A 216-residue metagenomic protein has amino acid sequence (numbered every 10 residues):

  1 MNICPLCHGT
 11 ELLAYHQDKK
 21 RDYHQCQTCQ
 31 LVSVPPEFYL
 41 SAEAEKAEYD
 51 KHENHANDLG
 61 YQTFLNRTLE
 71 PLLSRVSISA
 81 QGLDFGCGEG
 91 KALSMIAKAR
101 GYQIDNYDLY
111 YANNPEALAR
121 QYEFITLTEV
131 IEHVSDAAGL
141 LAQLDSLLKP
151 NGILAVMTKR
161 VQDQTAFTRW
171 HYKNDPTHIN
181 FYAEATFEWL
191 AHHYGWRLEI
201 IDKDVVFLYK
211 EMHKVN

Functional and structural regions predicted by a protein language model:
M1-F124, T128, L141, M157 (+5 more regions): Conserved N-terminal segment of class I S-adenosyl-L-methionine
S77, S135, K149: Short conserved AdoMet
Q103, I153, R197: Residue-level detector of anion-binding/catalytic polar loops
T126-D136: A short SAM/SAH-binding and catalytic strip from SAM-dependent methyltransferases
V134-L144, T158: A short, conserved alpha-helix within the catalytic core of class I
N151-K159: Conserved beta-strand signature within the Rossmann-like core of class I S-adenosyl-L-methionine
K159-Q164, N180: Short "lid" loop at the C-terminus of a central beta-strand within the Rossmann-like core of SAM-dependent
A166-W170: Short acidic, glycine/proline-rich loop/turn micro-motifs
